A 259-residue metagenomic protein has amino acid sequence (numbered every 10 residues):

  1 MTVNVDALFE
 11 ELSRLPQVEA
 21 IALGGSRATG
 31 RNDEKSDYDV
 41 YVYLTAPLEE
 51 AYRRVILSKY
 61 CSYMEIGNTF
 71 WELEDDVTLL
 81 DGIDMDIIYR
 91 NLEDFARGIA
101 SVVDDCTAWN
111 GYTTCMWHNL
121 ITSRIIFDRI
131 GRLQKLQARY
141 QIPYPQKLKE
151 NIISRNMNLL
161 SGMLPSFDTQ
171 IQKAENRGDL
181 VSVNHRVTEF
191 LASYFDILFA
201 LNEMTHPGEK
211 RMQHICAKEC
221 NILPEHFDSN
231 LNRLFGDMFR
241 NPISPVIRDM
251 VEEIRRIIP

Functional and structural regions predicted by a protein language model:
M1-A22: Helical scaffold of the NTase/Pol beta-like nucleotidyltransferase catalytic core
D6-E10, S26-A28, E72: A generic local structural motif
L8-F9, R53-V55, L148-N151: A short alpha-helix capping/helix-coil boundary motif
V18-N32, Y63, R129-Q137: Short N-terminal helix-initiation segments at or just after the protein's N-terminus
G24-K59, E74-R90: Catalytic metal-binding acidic patch
A28-T29, L92-D94, T205-H206: Short, solvent-exposed loop/turn segments at secondary-structure junctions
C61-E175: Conserved NTP/Mg2+-binding pocket subregion across the NTase superfamily
R132-P259: Conserved nucleotidyltransferase catalytic core and NTase-mimicking acidic/glycine-rich helix/loop elements in nucleic
